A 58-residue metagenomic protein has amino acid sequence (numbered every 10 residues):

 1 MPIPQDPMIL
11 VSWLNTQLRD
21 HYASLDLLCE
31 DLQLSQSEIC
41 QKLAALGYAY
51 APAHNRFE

Functional and structural regions predicted by a protein language model:
M1-D20, S24: N-terminal acidic leader/helix
L28-C29: Short alpha-helical "recognition helix" segments of helix-turn-helix
S35-A49: Short acidic, Pro/Gly- and aromatic-enriched capping/linker segments at domain boundaries
P52: Short, acidic, Ser/Thr-enriched surface-loop or helix-capping motifs
